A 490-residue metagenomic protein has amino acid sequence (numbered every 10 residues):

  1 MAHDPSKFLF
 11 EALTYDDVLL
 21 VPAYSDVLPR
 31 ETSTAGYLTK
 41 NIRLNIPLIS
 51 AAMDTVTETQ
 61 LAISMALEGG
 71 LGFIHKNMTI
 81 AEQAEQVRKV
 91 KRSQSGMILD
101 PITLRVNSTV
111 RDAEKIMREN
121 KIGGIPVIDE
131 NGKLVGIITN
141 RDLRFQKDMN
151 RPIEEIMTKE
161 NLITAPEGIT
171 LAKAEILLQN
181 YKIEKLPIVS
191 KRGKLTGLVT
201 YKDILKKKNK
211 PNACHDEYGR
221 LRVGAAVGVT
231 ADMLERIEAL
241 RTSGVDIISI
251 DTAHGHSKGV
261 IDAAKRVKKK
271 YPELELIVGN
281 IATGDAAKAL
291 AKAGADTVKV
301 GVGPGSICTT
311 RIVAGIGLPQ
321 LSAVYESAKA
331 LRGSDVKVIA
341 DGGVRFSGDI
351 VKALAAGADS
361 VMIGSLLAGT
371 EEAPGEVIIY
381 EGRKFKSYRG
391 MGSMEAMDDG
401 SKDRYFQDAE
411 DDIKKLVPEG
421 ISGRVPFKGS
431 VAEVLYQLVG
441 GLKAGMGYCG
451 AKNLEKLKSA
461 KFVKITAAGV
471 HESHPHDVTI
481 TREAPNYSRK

Functional and structural regions predicted by a protein language model:
M1-Y24, L104-R105, P166, A226 (+2 more regions): Alpha/beta catalytic cores of nucleotide-metabolism and tRNA/nucleoside-modifying enzymes
R30, T79-R88, Q146-N150, T170 (+6 more regions): Active-site-adjacent beta->alpha loops and helix N-cap segments on the catalytic face of soluble alpha/beta enzymes
R30-L44, A51-M53, E82-N120, V127-D129 (+5 more regions): Bateman/CBS regulatory modules and CBS-like beta-alpha motifs in cytosolic regions of diverse proteins
R43-S50, G96-P101, D216-A226, V267-A282 (+2 more regions): Short beta-strand/loop segments at the ligand-binding rim of alpha/beta enzyme cores
Q60-I63, E235-S243, L276, A282-V300 (+2 more regions): Catalytic cores of alpha/beta
L67-E82, V245-S257, D296-A314, V344-I378: Glycine-rich phosphate-binding active-site loops on the catalytic face of alpha/beta enzymes
I74-N77, T103-L104, G124-P126, T164-P166 (+6 more regions): Catalytic beta/alpha-barrel core
H75-T79, I122, P126, L134-M149 (+4 more regions): Short beta->alpha transition motifs characteristic of CBS
